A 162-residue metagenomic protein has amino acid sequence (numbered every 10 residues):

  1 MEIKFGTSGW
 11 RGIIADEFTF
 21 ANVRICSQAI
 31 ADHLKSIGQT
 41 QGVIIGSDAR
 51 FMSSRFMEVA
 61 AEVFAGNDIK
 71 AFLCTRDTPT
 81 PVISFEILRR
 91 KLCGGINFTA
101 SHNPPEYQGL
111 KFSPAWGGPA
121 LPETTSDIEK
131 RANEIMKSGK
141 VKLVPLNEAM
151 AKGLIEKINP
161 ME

Functional and structural regions predicted by a protein language model:
M1-N67, N147-E162: An N-terminal, well-structured beta->alpha segment
F5-T7, G12-D16, T80, F112-A115 (+2 more regions): Generic structural "secondary-structure junction" signal
R11, R24, R50, R55 (+4 more regions): Arginine residue identity/basic-tract feature
I25, A29-D32, V82-F85, D127-R131: Alpha-helical scaffold segments in soluble metabolic enzymes
A31-H33, A71-C74, A100, P122-D127 (+1 more regions): Short, surface-exposed, polar/charged, turn-prone segments marking secondary-structure boundaries
H33-L34, R90, I135: Hydrophobic helix-cap positions at the C-terminus of alpha-helices in RecA-like/P-loop ATPase nucleotide-binding cores
G38-W116: Ferredoxin-reductase
Q108-E162: Gly/Ser/Thr-enriched, mixed-charge loops and adjacent short helices that form phosphate/oxyanion-binding elements
